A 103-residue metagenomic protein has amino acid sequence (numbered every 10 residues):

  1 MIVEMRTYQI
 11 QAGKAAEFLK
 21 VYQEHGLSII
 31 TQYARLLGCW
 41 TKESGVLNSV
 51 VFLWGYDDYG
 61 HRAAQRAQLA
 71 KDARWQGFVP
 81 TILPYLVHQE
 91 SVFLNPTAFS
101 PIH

Functional and structural regions predicted by a protein language model:
M1-E17, V21, A98-H103: Surface-exposed interaction/gating patches
I2-R6, F18, I30, S49-W54: Short, structured motif recognition centered on aromatic/hydrophobic residues
Q11, Q32-V51, D57, R74-H103: Glycine-rich beta-strand-turn "strand-cap" elements at beta-sheet edges
K14-G38: Short amphipathic alpha-helical segments
A16-K20, D58-K71: Short amphipathic alpha-helices within nucleic acid-binding modules
V21-E24, Q68, T81-P84: Residues within well-ordered alpha-helical secondary structure of globular protein domains
